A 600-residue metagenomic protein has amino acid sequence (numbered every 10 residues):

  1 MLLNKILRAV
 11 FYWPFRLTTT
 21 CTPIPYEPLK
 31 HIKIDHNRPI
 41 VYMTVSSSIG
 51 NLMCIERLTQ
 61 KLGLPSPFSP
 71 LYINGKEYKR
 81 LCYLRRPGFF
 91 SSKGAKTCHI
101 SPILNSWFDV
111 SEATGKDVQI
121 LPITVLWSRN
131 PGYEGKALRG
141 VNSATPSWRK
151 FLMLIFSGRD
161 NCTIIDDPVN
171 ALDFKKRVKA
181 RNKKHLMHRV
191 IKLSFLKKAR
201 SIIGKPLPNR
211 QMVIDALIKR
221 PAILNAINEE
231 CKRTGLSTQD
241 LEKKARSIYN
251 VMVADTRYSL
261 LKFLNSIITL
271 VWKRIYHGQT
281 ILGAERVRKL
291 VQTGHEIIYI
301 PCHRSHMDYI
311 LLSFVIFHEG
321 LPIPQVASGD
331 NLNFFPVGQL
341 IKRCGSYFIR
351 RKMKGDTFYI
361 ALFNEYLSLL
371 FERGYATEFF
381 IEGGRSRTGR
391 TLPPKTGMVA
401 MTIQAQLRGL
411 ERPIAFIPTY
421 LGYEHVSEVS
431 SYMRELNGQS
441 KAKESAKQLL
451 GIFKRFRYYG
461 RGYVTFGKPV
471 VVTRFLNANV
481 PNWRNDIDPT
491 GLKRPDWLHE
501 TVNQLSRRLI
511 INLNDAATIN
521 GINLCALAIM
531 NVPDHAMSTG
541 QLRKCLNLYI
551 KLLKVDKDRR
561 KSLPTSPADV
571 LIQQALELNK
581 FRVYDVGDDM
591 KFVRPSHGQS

Functional and structural regions predicted by a protein language model:
M1-S600: Membrane-interfacial terminal anchoring regions of lipid-handling membrane enzymes
